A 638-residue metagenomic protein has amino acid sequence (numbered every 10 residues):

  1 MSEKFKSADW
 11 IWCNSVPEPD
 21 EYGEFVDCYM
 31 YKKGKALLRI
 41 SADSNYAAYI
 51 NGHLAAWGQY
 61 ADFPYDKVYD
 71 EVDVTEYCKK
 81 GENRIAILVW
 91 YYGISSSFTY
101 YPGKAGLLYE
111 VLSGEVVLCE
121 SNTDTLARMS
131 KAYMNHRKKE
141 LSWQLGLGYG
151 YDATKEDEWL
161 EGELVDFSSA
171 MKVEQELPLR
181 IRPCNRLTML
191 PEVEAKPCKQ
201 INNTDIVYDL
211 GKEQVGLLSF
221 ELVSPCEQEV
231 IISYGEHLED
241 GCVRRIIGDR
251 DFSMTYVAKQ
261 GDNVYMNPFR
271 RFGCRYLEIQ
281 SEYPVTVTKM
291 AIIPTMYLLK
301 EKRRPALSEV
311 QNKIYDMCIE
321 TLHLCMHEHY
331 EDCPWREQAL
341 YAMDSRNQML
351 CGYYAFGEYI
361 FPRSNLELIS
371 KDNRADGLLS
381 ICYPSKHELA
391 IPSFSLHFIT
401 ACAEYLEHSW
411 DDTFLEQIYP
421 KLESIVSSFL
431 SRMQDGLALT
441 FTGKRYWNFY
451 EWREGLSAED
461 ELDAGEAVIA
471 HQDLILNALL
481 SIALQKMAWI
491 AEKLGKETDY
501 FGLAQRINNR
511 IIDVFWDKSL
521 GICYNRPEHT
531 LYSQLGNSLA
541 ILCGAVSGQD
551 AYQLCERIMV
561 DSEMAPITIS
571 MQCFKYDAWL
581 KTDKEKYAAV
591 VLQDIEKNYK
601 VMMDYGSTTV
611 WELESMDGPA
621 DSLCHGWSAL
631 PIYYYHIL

Functional and structural regions predicted by a protein language model:
M1-W335, D344, I360-F361, N365 (+3 more regions): Extracellular/oxidizing-compartment recognition motifs
L340-F356, I360-L638: Active-site core of glycosidic bond-cleaving carbohydrate-active enzymes
